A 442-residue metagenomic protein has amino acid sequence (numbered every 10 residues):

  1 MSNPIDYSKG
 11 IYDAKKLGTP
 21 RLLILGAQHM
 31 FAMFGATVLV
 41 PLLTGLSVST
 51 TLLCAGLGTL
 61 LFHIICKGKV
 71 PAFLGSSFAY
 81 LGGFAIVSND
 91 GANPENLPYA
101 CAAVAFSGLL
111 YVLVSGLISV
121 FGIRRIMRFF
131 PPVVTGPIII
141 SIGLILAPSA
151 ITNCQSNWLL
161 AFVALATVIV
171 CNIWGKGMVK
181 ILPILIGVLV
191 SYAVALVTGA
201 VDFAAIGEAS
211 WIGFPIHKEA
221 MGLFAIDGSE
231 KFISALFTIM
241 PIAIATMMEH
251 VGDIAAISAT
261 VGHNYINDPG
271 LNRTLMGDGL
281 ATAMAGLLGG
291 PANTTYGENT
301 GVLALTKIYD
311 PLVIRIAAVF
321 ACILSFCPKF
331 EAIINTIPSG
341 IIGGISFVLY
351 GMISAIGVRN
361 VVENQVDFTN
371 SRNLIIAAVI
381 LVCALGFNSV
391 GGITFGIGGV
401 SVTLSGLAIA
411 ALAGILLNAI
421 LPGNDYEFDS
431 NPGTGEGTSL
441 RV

Functional and structural regions predicted by a protein language model:
M1-A72, A79-P94: N-terminal signal-anchor module of multipass membrane proteins
M1-I24, F203-L223, A259-I266, T274 (+1 more regions): Intrinsically disordered, low-complexity non-transmembrane regions of multi-pass membrane transporters
I5-Y7, F34-T37, A164-C171, L182 (+4 more regions): Juxtamembrane interface elements at the cytosolic ends of transmembrane helices in multi-pass membrane proteins
G10-P20, L42-H63, M240-P311, T434-E436: Membrane-embedded helical hairpins/re-entrant loop segments and their flanking transmembrane helices within multi-pass
P20-M33, L160-A164, L182-P183, P215-D253 (+1 more regions): Hydrophobic, membrane-embedded alpha-helices of multi-pass small-molecule transporters
L46-T51, G68-L81, I126-T135, K180-I186 (+3 more regions): Short, non-helical or kinked segments that cap or interrupt transmembrane helices
F84-G91, N172, N299-I314, F320-S325: Interfacial segments of multi-pass membrane proteins
N96-A205, A318-S430: Membrane-embedded alpha-helical modules
